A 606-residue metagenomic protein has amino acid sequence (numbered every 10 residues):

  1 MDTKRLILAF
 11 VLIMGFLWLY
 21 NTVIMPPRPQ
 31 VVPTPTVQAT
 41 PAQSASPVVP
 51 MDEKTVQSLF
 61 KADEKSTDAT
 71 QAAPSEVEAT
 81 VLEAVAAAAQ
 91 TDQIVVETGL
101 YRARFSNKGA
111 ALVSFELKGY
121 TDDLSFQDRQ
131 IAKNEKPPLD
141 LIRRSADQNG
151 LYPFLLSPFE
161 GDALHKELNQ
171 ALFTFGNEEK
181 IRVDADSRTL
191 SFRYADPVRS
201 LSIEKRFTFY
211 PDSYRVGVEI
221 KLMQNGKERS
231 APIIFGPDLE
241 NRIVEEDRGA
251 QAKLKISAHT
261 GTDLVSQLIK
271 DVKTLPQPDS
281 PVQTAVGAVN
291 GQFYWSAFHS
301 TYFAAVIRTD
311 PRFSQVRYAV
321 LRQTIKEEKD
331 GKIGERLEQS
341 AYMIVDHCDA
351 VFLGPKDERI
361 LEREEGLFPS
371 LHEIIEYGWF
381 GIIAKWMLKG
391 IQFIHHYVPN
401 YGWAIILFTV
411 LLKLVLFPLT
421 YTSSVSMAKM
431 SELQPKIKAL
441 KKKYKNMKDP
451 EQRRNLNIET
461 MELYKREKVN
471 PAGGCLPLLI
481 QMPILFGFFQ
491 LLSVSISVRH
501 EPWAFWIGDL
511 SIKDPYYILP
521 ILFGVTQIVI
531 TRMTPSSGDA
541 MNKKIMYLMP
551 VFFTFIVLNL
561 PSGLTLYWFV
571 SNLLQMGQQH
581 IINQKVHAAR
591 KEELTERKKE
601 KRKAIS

Functional and structural regions predicted by a protein language model:
M1-V410, L414, A589-S606: Membrane-protein biogenesis/insertion across secretory and organellar systems
I7-Y20, L485-F488, I521-T526, L548-F552: Core hydrophobic alpha-helical membrane-spanning segments
V23, V415-L485, I528-F555, L573-I605: Membrane-interface amphipathic helices and adjacent TM-edge segments
H372-K443, N455-M461, Q481, L485 (+2 more regions): Transmembrane alpha-helical segments that form the functional core of multipass membrane systems
V398-Y401, I556-T565: Transmembrane helix interruption/hinge and helix-loop junction motifs
G487-V529: Conserved catalytic motifs of ABC-family nucleotide-binding domains
L510-K513, Y517-I521, V557-P561, L573-H580: Hydrophobic transmembrane alpha-helical segments of multi-pass transport and channel proteins
G524, L564-N572: Hydrophobic core segments of alpha-helical transmembrane domains in multi-pass membrane proteins
